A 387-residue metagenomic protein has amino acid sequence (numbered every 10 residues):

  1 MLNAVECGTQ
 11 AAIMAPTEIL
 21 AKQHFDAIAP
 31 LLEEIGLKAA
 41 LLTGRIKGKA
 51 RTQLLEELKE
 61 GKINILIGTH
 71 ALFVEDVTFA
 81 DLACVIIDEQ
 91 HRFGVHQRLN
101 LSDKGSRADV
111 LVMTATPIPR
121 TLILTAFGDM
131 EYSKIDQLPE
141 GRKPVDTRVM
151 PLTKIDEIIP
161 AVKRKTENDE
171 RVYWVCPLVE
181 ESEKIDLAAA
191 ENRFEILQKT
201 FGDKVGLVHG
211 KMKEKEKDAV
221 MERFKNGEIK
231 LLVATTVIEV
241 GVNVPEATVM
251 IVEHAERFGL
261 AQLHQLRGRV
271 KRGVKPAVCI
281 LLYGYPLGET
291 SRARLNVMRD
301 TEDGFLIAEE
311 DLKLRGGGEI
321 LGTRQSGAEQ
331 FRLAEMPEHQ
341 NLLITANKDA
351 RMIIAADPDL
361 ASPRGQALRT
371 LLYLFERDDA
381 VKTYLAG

Functional and structural regions predicted by a protein language model:
M1-N296, G387: Inter-lobe coupling/hinge segments of SF2-like helicase ATPases
E222-L232, V237-P245, M250-E253, G268 (+2 more regions): Accessory helical-bundle/CTD segments and flexible terminal tails appended to RecA-like ATPase motors
